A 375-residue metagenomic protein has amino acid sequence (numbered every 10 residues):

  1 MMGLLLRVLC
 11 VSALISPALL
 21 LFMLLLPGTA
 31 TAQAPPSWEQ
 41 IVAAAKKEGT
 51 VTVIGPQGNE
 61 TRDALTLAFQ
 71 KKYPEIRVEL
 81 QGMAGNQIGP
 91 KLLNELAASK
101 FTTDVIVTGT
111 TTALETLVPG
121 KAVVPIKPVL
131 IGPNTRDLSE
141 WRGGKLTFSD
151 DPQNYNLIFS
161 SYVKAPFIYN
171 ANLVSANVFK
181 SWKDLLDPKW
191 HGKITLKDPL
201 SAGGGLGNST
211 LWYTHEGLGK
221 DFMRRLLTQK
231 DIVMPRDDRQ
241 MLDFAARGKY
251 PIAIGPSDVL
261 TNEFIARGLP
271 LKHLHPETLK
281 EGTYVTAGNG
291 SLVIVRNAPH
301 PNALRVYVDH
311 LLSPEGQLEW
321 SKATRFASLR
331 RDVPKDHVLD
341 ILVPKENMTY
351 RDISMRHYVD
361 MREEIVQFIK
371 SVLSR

Functional and structural regions predicted by a protein language model:
L6-L19: Short, low-complexity, charge-dense intrinsically disordered segments
A34, K345-R375: Conserved C-terminal helix/tail region of periplasmic/extracytoplasmic solute-binding proteins
P35-K46, T52-R77: Short, polar/charged alpha-helical segment
G55-L67, E79-L93, F101-L242, A246-R247: Extracytoplasmic ligand-binding site segments that recognize negatively charged/polar headgroups
T112-T116, I252-K272: A ligand-binding cleft/hinge motif common to bilobed small-molecule-binding domains
P166-L173, T210-T214, A287-H300, E319-W320: A bilobed periplasmic-binding-protein/Venus flytrap-type ligand-binding module shared by bacterial periplasmic
M223-T228, I232-P235, G268-R296: Periplasmic-binding protein-like
G290-I353: Mature extracytoplasmic/periplasmic domains
